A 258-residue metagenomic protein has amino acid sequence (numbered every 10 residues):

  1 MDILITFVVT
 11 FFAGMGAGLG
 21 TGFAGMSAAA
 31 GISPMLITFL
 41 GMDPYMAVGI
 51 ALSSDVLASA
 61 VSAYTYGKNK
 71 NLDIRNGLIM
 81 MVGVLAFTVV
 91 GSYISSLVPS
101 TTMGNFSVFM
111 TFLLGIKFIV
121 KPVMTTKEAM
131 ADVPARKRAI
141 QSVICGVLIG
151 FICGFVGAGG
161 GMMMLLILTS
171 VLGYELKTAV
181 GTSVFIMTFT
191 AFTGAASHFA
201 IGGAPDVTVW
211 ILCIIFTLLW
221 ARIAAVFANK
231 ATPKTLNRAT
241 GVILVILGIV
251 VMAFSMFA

Functional and structural regions predicted by a protein language model:
M1-L19, G31-F39, P44, T65-F151 (+2 more regions): Juxtamembrane transmembrane-helix boundary motif
M1-T6, T10, S53-Y64, G159-T169: Hydrophobic, membrane-facing alpha-helical anchors
G18, V48-V56, V180-A191, L244: Transmembrane helix-bundle signature of multi-pass membrane transporters/permeases
F23-I32, G157-I167: Transmembrane helix boundary and interhelical junction motifs in multipass membrane proteins
M42-I50, R75-N76, G173-V184: Membrane-interface alpha-helices at helix entry/exit sites of multi-pass transporters
S54, T182-H198, T208-A221: A small-residue-rich subset of transmembrane alpha-helices
T126-K127, A158-M163, Y174-T178: Short, structured loop/turn "capping" segments at alpha-beta junctions
